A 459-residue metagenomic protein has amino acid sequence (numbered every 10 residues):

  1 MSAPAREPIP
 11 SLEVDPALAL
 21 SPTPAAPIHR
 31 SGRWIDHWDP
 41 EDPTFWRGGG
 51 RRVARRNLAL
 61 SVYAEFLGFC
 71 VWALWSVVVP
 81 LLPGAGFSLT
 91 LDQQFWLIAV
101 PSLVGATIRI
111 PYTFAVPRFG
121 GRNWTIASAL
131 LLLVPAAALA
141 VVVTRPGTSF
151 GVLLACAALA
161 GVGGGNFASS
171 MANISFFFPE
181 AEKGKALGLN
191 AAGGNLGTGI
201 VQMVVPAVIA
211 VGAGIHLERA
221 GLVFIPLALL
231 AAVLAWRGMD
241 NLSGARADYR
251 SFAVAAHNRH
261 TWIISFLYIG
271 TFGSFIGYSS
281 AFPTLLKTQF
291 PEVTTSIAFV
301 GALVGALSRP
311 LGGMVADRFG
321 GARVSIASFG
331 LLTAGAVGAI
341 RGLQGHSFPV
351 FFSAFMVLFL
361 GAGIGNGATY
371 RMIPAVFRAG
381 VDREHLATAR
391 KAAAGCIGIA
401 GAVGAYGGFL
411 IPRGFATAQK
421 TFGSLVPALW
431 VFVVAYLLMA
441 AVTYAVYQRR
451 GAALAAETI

Functional and structural regions predicted by a protein language model:
R56-F87, Y278-P283, I411: Extracytoplasmic
W75-P80, N258-A306, P310, Y370 (+1 more regions): Extracytoplasmic gate region of multi-pass secondary transporters
W96-F114, F299-G312: Central cavity-lining transmembrane alpha-helices of secondary-active solute carriers, predominantly the Major
L130-P146, G330-H346: C-terminal ends and interior cores of transmembrane alpha-helices in multi-pass membrane transporters/permeases
S149-G165, V350-N366: Hydrophobic core of transmembrane alpha-helices in multi-pass small-molecule transporters, especially MFS/SLC-type
L154-G193: Cytoplasmic helix-loop-helix junction between adjacent transmembrane helices in 12-TM secondary transporters
G184-P206, I397-I411: Glycine-rich segments within core transmembrane alpha-helices of 12-TM secondary carriers
N190-D240: Helix-loop-helix hairpin linking two adjacent transmembrane segments in secondary transporters
